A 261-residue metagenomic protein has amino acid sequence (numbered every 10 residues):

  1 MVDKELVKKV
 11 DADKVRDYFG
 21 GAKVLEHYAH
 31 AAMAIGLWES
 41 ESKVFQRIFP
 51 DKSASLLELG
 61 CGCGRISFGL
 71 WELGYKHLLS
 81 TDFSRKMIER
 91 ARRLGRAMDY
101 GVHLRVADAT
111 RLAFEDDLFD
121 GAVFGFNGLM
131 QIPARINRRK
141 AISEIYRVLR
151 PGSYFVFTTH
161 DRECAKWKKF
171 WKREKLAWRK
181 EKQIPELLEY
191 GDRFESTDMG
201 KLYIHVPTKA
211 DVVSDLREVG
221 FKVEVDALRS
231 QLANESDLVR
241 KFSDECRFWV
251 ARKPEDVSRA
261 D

Functional and structural regions predicted by a protein language model:
M1-D51, G69: Conserved class I S-adenosyl-L-methionine
S53-G62: Conserved class I S-adenosyl-L-methionine
C63-R111: Class I SAM-dependent methyltransferase SAM/SAH-binding core
T110-G121: A short acidic, Gly/Pro-enriched loop at the edge of an enzyme's catalytic core that lines a small-molecule cofactor
G121-I136: A short SAM/SAH-binding and catalytic strip from SAM-dependent methyltransferases
R139-P151: A short glycine-rich, Lys/Arg-flanked "PGG" loop and its adjoining helix->strand segment in the class I
V156-D215, D226-L228, L232: SAM-dependent methyltransferase
D237-D261: Core SAM-dependent methyltransferase catalytic element
